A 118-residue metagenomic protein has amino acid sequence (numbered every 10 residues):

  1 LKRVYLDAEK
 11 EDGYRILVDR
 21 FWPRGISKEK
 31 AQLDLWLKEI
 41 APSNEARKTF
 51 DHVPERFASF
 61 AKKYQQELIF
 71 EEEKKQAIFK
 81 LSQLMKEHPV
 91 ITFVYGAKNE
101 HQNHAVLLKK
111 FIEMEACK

Functional and structural regions predicted by a protein language model:
L1-K118: Residues lining hydrophobic/aromatic ligand-binding pockets adjacent to catalytic sites
